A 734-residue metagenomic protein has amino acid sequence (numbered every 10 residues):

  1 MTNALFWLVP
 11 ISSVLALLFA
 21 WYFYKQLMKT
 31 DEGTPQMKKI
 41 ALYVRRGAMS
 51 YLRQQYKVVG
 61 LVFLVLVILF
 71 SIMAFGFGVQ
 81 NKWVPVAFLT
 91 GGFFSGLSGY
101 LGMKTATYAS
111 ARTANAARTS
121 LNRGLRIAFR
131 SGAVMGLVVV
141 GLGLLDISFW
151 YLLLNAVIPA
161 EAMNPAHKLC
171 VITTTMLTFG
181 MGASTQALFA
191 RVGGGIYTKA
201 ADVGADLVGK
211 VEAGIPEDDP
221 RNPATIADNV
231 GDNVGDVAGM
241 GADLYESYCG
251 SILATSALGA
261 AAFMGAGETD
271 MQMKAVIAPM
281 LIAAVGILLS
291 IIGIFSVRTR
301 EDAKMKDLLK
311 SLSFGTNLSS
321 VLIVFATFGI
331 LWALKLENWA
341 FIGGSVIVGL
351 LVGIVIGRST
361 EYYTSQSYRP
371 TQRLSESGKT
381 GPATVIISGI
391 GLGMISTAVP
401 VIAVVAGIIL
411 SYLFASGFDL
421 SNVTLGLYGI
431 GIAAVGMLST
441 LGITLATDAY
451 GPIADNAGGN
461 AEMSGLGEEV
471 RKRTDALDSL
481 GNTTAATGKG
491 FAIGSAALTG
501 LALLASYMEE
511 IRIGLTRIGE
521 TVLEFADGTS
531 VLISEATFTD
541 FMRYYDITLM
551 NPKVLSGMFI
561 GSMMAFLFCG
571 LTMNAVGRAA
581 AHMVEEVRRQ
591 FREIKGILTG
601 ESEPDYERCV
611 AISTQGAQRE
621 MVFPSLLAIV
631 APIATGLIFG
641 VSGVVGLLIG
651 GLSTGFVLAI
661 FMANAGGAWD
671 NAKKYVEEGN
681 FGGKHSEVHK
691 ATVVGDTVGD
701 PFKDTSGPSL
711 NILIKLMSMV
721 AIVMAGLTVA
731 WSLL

Functional and structural regions predicted by a protein language model:
M1-L734: Hydrophobic packing and interface segments
